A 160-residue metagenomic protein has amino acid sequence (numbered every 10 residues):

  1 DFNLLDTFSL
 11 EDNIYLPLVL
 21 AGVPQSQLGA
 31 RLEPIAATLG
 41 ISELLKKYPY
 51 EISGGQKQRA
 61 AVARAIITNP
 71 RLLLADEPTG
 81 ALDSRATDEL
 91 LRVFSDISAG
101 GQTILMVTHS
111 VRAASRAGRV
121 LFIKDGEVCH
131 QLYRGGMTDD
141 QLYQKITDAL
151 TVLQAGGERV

Functional and structural regions predicted by a protein language model:
F8-Y15: Short coil-to-helix segment of the ABC ATPase nucleotide-binding domain corresponding to the Q-loop/switch region
Q27-L39, A149: ABC nucleotide-binding domain "signature" region
Y48-I52, Q56-Q58: Conserved ABC ATPase signature
V62, L90: Hydrophobic anchor residue at the start of the ABC signature
I67-R71: A short, proline-enriched helix->beta-strand linker immediately N-terminal to the Walker B motif in ABC-type P-loop
L73-D76: Catalytic Walker B motif of ABC-type/P-loop ATPase nucleotide-binding domains
E127-T151: Conserved beta-strand-loop-alpha-helix hinge in the C-terminal portion of ABC ATPase nucleotide-binding domains
